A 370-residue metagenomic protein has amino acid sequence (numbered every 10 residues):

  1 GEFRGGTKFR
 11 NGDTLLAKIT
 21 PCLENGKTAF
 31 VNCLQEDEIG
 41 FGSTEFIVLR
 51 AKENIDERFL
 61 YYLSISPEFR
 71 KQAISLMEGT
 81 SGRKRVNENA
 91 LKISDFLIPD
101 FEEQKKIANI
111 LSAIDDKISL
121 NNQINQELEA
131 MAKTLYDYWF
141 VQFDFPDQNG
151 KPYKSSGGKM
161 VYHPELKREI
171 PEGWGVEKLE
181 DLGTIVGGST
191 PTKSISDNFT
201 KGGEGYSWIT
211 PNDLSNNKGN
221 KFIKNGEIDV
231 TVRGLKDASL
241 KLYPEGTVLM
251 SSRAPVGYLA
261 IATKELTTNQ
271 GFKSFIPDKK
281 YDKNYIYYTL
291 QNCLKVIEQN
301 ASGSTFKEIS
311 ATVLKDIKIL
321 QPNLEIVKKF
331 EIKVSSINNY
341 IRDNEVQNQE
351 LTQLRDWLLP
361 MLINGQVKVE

Functional and structural regions predicted by a protein language model:
G1-I98, D147-Y162, R168-P322: DNA target-recognition domains and sequence-specific DNA-contacting regions of bacterial/archaeal
R10, G42, A113, T134 (+2 more regions): Hydrophobic transmembrane-helix microenvironments that flank and shape a buried ionizable site
L97-A108, S112-Y138, G157-T192, D316 (+3 more regions): Non-catalytic DNA-recognition/assembly elements of restriction-modification systems
T134, Y138-K154: Alpha-helical scaffold segments that mediate packing/assembly in large oligomeric complexes
G219, D282-K283, N323-I326, I332-S335 (+1 more regions): Hydrophobic/basic alpha-helical segments
T268, K328-K329: Short small-residue beta-strand/loop micro-motif enriched in glycine and branched aliphatics
